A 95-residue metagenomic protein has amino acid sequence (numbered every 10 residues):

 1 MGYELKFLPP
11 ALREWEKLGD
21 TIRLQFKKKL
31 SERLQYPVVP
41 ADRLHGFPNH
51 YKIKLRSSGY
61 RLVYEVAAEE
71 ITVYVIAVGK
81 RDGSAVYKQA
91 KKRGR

Functional and structural regions predicted by a protein language model:
G2-K6, L12-K17, L24, L55-R61 (+1 more regions): Enriched for short, Lys/Arg-rich terminal
W15, G19, L34-P37: Flexible interhelical turns and helix-capping residues at alpha-helix boundaries within structured domains
T21-R33: Compact soluble domain cores
S31-R56: A short, surface-exposed loop/turn module that caps and links secondary-structure elements
